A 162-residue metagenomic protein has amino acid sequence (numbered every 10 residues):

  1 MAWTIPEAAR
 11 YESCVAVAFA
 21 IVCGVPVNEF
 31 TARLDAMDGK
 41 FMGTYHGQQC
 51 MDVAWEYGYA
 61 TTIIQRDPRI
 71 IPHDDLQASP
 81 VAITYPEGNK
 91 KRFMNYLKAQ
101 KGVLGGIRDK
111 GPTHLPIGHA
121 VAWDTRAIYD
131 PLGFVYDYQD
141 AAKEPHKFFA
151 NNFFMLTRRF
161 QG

Functional and structural regions predicted by a protein language model:
M1-I63: Active-site nucleophile-adjacent alpha helix/oxyanion-hole segment immediately C-terminal to the catalytic cysteine
A9, Q65, Y129, F154-M155 (+1 more regions): A generic structural signal for solvent-exposed, polar alpha-helical segments
L34, L97, T157-R158: Prokaryotic Sec-type signal peptides and long signal-anchor helices with extended Leu/Ile/Val-rich h-regions
D38-G118, A122-G133, D137-F149: Conserved active-site-adjacent core of cysteine acyl-enzyme catalytic domains
E144-G162: Charged phosphate-binding loop/patch that engages nucleotide di/tri-phosphates or the phosphate backbone of nucleic
